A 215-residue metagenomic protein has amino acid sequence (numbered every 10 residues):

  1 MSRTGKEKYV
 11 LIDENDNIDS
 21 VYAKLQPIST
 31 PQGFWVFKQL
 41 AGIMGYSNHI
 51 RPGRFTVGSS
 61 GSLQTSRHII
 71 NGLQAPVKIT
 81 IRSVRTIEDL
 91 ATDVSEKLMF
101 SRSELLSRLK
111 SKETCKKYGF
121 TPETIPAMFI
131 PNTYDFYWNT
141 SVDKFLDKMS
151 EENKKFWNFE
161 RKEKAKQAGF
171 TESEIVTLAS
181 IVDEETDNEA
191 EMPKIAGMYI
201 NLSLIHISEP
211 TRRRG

Functional and structural regions predicted by a protein language model:
M1-I205: Conserved catalytic or metal-liganding residues and their short signature motifs at active sites of enzymes
I205-G215: Single conserved hydrophobic/aromatic residue that forms the stacking wall/gate of nucleotide- or nucleobase-binding
